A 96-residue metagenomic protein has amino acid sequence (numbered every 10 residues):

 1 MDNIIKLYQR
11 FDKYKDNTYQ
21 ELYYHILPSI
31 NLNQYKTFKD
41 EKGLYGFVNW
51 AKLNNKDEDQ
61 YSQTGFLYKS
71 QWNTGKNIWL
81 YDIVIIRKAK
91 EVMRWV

Functional and structural regions predicted by a protein language model:
M1-D2, K13, E41-Y45, Y61 (+1 more regions): Generic structural signal for short, solvent-exposed loop/turn connectors between secondary structure elements
M1-Y23: Short amphipathic alpha-helix that is part of the acyltransferase structural core
K6-K13, K39-V48, W72-G75: A broad, low-specificity signal for short, low-complexity segments enriched in glycine/proline and polar/charged
Y8, I26-I30, V96: Hydrophobic, Leu/Ile/Phe/Ala-enriched alpha-helical segments that form helix-helix packing faces
Y14-N17, P28-S29, D57-T64: A short linear-motif detector with a strong N-terminal bias
E21-Y24, K36, T64-K69: Residue-level detector of functional hotspots within protein domains
Y24-G46, A51-D57: A short helix-loop-beta-strand connector motif used in the catalytic cores of GNAT acetyltransferases and, in some
K56-V96: Acyl-donor binding region in acyl/amide transferases
